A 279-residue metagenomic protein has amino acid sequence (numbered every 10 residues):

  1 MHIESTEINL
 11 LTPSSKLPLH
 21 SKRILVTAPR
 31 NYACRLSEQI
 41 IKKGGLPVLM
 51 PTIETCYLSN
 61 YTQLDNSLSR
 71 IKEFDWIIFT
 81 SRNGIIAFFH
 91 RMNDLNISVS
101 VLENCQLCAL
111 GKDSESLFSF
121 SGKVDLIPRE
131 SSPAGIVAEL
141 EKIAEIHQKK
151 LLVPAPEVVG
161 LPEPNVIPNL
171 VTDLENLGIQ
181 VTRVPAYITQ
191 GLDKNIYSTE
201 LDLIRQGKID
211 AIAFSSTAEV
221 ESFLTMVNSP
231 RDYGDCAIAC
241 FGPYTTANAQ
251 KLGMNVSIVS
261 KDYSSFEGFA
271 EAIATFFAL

Functional and structural regions predicted by a protein language model:
H2-L279: Conserved beta-alpha
